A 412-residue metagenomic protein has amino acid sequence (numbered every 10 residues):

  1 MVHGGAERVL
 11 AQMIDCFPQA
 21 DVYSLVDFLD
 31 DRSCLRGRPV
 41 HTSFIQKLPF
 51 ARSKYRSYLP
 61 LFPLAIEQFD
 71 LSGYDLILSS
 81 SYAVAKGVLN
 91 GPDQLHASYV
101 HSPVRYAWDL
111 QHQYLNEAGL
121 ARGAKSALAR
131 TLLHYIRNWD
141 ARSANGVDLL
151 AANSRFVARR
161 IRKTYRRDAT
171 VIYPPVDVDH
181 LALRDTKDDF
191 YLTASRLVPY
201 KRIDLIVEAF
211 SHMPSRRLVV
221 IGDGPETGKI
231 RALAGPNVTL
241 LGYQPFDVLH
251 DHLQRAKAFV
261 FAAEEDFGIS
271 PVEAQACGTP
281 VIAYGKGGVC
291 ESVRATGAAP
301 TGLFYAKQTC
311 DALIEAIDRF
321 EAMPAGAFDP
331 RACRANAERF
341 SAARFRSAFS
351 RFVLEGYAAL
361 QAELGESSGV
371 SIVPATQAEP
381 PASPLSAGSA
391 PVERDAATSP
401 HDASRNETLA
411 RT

Functional and structural regions predicted by a protein language model:
C16-K86: Active-site donor-binding segments of glycosyltransferases and PAPS-dependent sulfotransferases
E117-L150, A158: Membrane-proximal helix-turn-helix segments that form the acceptor-binding/catalytic region of lipid-linked
A182-K201, L205-V219: Conserved donor-binding/catalytic core segment of Leloir-type glycosyltransferases
G228, C290-R319, F328, Q377-P380: Change "using UDP/GDP/dTDP sugars" to "using nucleotide sugars
G228-H250: Nucleotide-activated donor-binding/catalytic signature segment of Leloir-type glycosyltransferases, i.e., the conserved
Q254-D266, T279: Acidic donor-binding loop of glycosyltransferase active sites
P280-G285, C290-V293: Short hydrophobic beta-strand element within catalytic cores of glycosyltransferases and related nucleotide-activated
P324-A362, V370-P374: A charged, aromatic-enriched C-terminal amphipathic alpha-helix characteristic of glycosyltransferases across folds
